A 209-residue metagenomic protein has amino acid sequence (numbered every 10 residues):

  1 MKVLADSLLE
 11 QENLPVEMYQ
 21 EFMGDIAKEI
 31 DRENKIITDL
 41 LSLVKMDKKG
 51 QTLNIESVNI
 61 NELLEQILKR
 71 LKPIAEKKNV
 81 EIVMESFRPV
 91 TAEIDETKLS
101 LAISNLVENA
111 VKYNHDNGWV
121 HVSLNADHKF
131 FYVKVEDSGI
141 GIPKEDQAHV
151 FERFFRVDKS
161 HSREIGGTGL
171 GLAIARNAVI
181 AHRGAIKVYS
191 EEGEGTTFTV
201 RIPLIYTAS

Functional and structural regions predicted by a protein language model:
L9-V16: Short acidic helix/loop segment immediately C-terminal to the autophosphorylated histidine in two-component histidine
K28-E33: Short alpha-helical segment of the dimerization/phosphotransfer core of two-component systems
N54-K69, R88, N125: A conserved beta-strand-to-alpha-helix junction within the catalytic ATP-binding
N54-S57, E76-K77, E81-T91: Conserved catalytic submotifs in the C-terminal HATPase_c
N117-K129: Short beta-strand/loop element within the Bergerat-fold HATPase_c
I142-R156: Short conserved segment of the HATPase_c
R183-G184: Conserved glycine-rich
